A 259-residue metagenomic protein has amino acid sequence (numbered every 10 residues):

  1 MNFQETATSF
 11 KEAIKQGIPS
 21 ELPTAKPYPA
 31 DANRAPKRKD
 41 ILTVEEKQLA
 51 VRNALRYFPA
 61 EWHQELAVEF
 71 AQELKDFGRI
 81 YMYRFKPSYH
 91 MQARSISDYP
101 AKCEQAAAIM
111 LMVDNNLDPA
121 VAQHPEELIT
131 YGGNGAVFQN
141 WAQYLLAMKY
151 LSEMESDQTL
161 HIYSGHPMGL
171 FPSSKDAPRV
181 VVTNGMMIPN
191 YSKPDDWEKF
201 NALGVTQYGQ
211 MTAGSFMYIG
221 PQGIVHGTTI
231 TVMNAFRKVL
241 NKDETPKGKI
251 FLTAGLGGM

Functional and structural regions predicted by a protein language model:
M1-S192, W197, Q210: Long, compositionally biased, glycine/small-hydrophobic-enriched stretches that function as flexible linkers, tethers
P125-I129, A202-Y218, N241-P246: Gly-rich Lys/Arg/Thr-decorated short loops/hinges at beta-loop-alpha junctions or inter-strand turns that position
V182, Y191-A202, T206-Q210, P221-T231: Polybasic low-complexity intrinsically disordered regions
G214-M259: Glycine-rich phosphate/ribose-binding loops and adjacent secondary-structure elements that form binding surfaces
